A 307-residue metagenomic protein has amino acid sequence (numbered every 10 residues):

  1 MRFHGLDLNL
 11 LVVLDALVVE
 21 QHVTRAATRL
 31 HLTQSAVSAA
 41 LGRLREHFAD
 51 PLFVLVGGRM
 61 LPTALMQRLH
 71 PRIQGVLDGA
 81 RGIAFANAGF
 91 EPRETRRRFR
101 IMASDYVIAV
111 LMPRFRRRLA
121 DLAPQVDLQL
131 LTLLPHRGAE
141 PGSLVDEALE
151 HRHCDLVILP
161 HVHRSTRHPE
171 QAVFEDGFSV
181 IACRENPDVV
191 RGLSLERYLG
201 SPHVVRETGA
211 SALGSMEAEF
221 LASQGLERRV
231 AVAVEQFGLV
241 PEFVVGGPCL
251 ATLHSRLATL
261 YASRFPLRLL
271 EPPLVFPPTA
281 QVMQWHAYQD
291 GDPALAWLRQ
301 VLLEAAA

Functional and structural regions predicted by a protein language model:
D15-T33: Short helix-boundary/capping micro-motifs
R45-Q67: A short LG(V/I)-centered, amphipathic sequence patch enriched for acidic residue(s) preceding the LG motif
R96-S165: Central regulatory/effector-binding core of bacterial HTH transcription factors
R100-M102, F178, L193-G214, L303: Short loop->beta-strand "edge-of-pocket" segments that line small-molecule binding or catalytic clefts across diverse
V110, V190, R268-A307: A late-sequence structural motif
P160, D188-V190, H203-Q224, G291-L295 (+1 more regions): Secondary-structure junction motif
T166-Q171, D176, G238-A287: Beta-alpha-beta core module
R167-H203, L295-A296: Flexible hinge/capping segments at coil-to-helix
